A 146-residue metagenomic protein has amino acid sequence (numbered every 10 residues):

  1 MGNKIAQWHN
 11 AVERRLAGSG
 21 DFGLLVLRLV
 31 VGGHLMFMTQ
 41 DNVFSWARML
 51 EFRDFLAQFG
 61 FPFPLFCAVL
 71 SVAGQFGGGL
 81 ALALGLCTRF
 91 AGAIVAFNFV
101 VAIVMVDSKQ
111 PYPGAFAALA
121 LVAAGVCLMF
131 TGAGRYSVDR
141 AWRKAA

Functional and structural regions predicted by a protein language model:
M1-F44, L65-A73, G77, A83-A146: Extended, low-polarity transmembrane helix blocks
V43-F63: Membrane-interface interhelical connector segments
